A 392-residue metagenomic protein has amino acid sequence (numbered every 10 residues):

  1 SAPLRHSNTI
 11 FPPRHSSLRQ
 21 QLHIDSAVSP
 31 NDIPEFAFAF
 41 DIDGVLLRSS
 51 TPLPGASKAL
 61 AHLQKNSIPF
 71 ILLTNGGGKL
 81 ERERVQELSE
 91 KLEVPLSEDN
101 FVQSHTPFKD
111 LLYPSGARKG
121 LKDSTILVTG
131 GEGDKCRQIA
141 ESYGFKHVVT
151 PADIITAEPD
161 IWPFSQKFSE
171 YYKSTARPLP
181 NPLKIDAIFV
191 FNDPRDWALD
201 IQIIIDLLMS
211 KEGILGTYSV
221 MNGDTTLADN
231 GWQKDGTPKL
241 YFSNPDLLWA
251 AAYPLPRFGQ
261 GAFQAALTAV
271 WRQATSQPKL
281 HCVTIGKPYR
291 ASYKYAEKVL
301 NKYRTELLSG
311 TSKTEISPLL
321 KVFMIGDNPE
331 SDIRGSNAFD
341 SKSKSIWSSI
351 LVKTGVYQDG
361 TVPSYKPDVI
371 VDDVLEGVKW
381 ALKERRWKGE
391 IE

Functional and structural regions predicted by a protein language model:
A2-I42, L47-I68, G77-V102, K109-E392: Asp-based, Mg2+/Mn2+-dependent phosphohydrolase catalytic module
